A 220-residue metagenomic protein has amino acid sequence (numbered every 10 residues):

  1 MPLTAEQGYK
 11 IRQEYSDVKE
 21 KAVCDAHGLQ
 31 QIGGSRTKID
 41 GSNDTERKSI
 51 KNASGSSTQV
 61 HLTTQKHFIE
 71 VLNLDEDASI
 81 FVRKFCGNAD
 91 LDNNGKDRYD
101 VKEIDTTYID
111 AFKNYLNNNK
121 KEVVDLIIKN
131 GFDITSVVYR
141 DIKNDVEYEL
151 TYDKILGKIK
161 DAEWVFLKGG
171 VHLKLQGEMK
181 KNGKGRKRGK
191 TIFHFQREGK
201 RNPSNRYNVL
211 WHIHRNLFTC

Functional and structural regions predicted by a protein language model:
M1-C220: Nucleic-acid endonuclease domains
